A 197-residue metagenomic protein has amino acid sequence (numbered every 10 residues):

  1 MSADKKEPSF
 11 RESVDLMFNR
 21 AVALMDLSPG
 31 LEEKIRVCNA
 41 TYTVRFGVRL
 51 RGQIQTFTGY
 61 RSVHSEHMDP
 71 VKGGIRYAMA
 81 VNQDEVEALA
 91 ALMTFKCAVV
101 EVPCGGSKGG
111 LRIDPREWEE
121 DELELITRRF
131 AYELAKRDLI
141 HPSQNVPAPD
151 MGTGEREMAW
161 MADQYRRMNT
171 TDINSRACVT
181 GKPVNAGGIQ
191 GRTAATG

Functional and structural regions predicted by a protein language model:
M1-T196: N-terminal ligand-binding/catalytic initiation module
